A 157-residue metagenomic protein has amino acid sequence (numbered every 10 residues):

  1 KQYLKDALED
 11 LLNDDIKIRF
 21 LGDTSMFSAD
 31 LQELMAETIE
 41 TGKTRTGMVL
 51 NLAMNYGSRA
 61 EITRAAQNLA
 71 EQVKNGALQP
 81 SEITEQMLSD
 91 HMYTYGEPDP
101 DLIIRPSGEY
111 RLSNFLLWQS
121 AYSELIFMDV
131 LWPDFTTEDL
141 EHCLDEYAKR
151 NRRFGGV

Functional and structural regions predicted by a protein language model:
K1-V157: Flexible, compositionally biased loop and terminal segments
